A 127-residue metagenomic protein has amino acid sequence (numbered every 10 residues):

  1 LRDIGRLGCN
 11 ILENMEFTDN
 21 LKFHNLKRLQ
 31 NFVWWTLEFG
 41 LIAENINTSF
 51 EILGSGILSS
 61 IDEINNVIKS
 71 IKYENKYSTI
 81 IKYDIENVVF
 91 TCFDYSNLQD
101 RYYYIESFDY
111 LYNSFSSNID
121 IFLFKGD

Functional and structural regions predicted by a protein language model:
L1-G126: Core of folded catalytic or high-affinity ligand/protein-binding domains in predominantly eukaryotic proteins
